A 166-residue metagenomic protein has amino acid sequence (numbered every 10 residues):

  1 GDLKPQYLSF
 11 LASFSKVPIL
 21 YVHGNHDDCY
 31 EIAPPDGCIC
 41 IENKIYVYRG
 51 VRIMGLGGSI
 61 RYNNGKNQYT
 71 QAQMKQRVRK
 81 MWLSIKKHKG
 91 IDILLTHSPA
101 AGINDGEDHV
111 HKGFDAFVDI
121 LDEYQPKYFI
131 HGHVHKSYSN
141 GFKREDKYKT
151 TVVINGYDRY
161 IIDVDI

Functional and structural regions predicted by a protein language model:
G1-Y48, D122, T150, I154-R159: Core catalytic region of metal-dependent phosphoesterases/phosphodiesterases, especially metallo-beta-lactamase-like
L3-S9, N25-I32, R61-G65, A100-N104 (+2 more regions): Active-site environment of divalent metal-dependent phosphoester hydrolases
K4, V78, G113-F117: Amphipathic coiled-coil/heptad-repeat helices and related helical stalk/stem segments that mediate oligomerization
L8-A12, F114-L121, F142-K143: Short amphipathic alpha-helical segments and helix-helix/interface helices
F10, H26-K112: Conserved catalytic scaffold of divalent metal-dependent phosphoesterases
V17, I91, F117-V134: Proline-aspartate-enriched helix->loop->beta-strand connector
V47-R49, I120-Y124, K136-I166: Binuclear metal-dependent phosphoesterase catalytic core
